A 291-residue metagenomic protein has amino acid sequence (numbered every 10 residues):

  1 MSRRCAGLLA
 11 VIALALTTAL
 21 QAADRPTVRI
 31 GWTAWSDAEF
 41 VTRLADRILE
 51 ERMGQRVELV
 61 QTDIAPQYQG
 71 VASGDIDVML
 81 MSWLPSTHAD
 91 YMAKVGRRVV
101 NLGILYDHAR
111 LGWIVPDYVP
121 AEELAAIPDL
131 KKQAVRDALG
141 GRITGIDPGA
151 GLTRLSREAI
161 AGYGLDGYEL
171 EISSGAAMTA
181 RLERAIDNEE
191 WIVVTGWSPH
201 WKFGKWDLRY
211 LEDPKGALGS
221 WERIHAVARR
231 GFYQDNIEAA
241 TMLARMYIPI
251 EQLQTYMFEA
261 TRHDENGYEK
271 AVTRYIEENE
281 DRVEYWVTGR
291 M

Functional and structural regions predicted by a protein language model:
L20-I30, K132-G140, R282-M291: Immediate post-signal peptide segment of exported/extracytoplasmic ligand-binding proteins
D24-D37, Q55-V60, G140-T144, L243: Short, well-ordered beta-strand elements
W35-S36, E58-G70, L170-R181: Short helix-initiation/N-cap motifs at beta->coil->alpha
E39, L152-D187, H200, W221-R223 (+1 more regions): An extracytoplasmic/periplasmic, membrane-proximal ligand-sensing/linker region
T42, T62-R97, A180-R181, W201-D207: Pocket-flanking alpha-helical
A45-G54, A134-L170, E277: Ligand-binding cleft/hinge of the Venus flytrap
R97-I146: A conserved helix-loop-strand patch within extracytoplasmic ligand-binding domains of the periplasmic binding
G103-G112, A176, P199-I250: Periplasmic-binding protein-like
